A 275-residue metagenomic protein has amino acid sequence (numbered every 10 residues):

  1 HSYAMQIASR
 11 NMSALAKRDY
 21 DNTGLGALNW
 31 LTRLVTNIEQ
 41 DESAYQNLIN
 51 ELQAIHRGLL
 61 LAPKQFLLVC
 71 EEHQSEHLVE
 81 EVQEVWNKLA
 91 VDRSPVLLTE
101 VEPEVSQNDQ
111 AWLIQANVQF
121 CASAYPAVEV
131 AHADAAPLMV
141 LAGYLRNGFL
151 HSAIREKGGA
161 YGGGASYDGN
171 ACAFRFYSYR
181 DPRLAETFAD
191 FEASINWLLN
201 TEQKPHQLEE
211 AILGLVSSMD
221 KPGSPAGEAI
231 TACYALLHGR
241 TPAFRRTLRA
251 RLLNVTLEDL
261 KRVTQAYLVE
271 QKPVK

Functional and structural regions predicted by a protein language model:
H1-S43, L61-E71, Q119-V140, L150-V255 (+1 more regions): M16 family metallopeptidases and their MPP-like homologs
D41-Q46, I55: Aromatic-residue-lined binding/catalytic grooves and analogous aromatic/hydrophobic interfacial grooves in multimeric
Y45-I49, E76-V79: Well-ordered, non-membrane alpha-helical segments in soluble/globular domains
N47-Q53, V255-Y267: A short, acidic, amphipathic alpha-helical segment used as a generic capping/interface helix at domain edges
N50-Q53, V105-Q110, P126, A160-G162 (+1 more regions): Glycine-rich, charged/polar anion/phosphate-binding loops that engage phosphate groups from diverse ligands
A54-L61: Glycine-rich phosphate/diphosphate-binding loops that line cofactor/substrate pockets in enzymes
Q65-A122, A127-E129: An aromatic/glycine/proline-enriched structural segment found at the starts of mature extracellular/organellar domains
